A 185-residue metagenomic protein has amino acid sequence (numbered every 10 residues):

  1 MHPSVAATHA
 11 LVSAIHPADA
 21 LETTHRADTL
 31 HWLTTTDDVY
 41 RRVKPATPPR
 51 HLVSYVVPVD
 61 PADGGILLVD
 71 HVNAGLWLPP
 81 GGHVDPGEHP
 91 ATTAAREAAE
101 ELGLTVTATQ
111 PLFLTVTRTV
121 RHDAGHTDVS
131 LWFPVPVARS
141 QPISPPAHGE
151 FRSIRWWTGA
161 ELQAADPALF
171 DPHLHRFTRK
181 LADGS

Functional and structural regions predicted by a protein language model:
M1-A14, L76, P142, P146-S185: Nudix hydrolase/Nudix homology domain
P3-T24, A46-T47, L104, F113 (+1 more regions): Membrane-topology and secretion signals of cell-surface/extracellular proteins
A14-Y55: Acidic, metal-coordinating catalytic segment for phosphate/diphosphate chemistry, firing primarily on the Nudix
V53-Y55, G65-I66, F151: Short glycine-rich loop/turn motifs
V56, E101-V106, R176-S185: A general structural signal for short secondary-structure boundary/capping elements
A62-E100: Conserved Nudix-box catalytic region and its N-terminal flanking loop in Nudix hydrolases and closely related
D85-P172: Unchanged
